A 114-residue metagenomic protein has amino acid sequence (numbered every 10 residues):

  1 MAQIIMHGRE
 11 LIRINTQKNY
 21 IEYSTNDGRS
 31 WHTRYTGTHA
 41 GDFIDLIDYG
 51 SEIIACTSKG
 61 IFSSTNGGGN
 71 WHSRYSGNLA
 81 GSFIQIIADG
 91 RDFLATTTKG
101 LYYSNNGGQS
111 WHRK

Functional and structural regions predicted by a protein language model:
M1-H7, A40-Y49, A80-G90: Repeated scaffold domains used in trafficking and secretory/extracellular systems, primarily beta-propellers
M1-T33, H112: An edge-strand/N-cap motif at the start of beta-rich repeat modules
I4-R13, E52-A55, R91-A95: Entry beta-strands of beta-propeller and related beta-repeat scaffolds
K18-I21, K59-F62, K99-Y102: Loop/turn residues immediately N-terminal
S24-T25, S64-T65, S104-N105: Conserved Ser/Thr-centered positions that define the repeating blades of beta-propeller domains
W31-R34, N70-R74, S110-K114: A structural motif specific to WD40 beta-propellers
Y35-H39, Y75-N78: Surface loop/turn motifs at the tips and blade-to-blade linkers of beta-strand repeat domains
K99-K114: Blade-level signature of beta-propeller repeat domains, shared across WD40, Kelch, NHL, RCC1 and BNR/Asp-box propellers
